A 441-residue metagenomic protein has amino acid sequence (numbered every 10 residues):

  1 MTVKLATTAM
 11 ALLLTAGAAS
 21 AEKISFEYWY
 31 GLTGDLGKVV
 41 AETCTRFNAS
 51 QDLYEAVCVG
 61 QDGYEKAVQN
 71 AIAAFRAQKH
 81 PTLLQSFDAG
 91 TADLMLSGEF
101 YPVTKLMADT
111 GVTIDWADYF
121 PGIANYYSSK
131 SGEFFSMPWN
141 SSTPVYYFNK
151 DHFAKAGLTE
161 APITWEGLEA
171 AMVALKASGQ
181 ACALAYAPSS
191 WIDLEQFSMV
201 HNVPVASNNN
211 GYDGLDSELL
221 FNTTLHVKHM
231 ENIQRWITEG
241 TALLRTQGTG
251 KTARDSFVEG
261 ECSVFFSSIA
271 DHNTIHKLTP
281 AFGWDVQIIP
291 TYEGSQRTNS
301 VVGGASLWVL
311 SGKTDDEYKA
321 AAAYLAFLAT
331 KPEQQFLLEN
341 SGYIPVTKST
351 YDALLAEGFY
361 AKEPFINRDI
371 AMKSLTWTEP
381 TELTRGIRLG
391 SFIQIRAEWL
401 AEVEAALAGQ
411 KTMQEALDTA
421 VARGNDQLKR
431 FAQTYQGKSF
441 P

Functional and structural regions predicted by a protein language model:
E22, A156, E231, W236-T241 (+2 more regions): Extracytoplasmic/periplasmic substrate-recognition and gating elements
R46-Y119, D151-I163, S256, G260-V264 (+1 more regions): Extracytoplasmic "Venus flytrap"/periplasmic binding protein-like
A73, T82, V112-H152, S295-N299 (+1 more regions): A structural signal for short loop-to-beta-strand junctions that line the ligand-binding cleft of periplasmic/secreted
A89-T143, E169, E195-F197, D285-Q287 (+3 more regions): Hinge/lid segment of periplasmic solute-binding proteins
T104-Y119, V203-K228, K277-L278, P290-S300 (+2 more regions): Short, solvent-exposed loop/beta-turn-alpha elements that line the ligand-binding surface or hinge of extracytoplasmic
S128-W139, P144, E169-E218, Q234 (+1 more regions): Extracytoplasmic/periplasmic solute-binding protein
M172-V173, G214-T246, I289: Glycine-centered hinge/linker elements that transmit conformational signals in sensory and ligand-binding systems
P280, Q287-I289, E339-A401, A405 (+1 more regions): Long, aromatic- and glycine/proline-rich binding clefts that accommodate carbohydrate-like moieties
